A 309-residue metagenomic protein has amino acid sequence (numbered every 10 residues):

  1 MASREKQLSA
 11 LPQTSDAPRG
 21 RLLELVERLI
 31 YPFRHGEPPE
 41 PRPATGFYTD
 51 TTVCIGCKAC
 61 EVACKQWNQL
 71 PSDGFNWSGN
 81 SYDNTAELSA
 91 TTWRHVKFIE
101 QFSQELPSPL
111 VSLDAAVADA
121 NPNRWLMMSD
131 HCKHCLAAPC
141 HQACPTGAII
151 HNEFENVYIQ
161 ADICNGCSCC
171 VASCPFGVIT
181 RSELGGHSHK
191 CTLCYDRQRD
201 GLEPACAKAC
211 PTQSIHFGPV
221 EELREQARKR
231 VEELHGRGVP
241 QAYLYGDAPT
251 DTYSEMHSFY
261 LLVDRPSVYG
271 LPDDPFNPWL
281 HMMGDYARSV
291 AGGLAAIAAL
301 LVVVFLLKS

Functional and structural regions predicted by a protein language model:
M1-S309: Non-ligating segments of multi-cofactor redox enzymes
